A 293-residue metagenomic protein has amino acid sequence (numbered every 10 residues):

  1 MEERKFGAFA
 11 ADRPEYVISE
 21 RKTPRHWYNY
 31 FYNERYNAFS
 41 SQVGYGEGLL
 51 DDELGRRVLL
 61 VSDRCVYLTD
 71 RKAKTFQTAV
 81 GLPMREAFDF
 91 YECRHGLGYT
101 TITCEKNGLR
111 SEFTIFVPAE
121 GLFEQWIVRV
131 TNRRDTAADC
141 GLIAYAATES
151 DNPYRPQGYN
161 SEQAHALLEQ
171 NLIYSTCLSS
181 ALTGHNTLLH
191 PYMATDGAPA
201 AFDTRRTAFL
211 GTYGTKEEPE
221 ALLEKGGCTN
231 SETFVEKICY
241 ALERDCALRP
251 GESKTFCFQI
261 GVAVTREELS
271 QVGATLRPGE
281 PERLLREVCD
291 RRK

Functional and structural regions predicted by a protein language model:
M1-K293: Anionic coordination/interaction segments
